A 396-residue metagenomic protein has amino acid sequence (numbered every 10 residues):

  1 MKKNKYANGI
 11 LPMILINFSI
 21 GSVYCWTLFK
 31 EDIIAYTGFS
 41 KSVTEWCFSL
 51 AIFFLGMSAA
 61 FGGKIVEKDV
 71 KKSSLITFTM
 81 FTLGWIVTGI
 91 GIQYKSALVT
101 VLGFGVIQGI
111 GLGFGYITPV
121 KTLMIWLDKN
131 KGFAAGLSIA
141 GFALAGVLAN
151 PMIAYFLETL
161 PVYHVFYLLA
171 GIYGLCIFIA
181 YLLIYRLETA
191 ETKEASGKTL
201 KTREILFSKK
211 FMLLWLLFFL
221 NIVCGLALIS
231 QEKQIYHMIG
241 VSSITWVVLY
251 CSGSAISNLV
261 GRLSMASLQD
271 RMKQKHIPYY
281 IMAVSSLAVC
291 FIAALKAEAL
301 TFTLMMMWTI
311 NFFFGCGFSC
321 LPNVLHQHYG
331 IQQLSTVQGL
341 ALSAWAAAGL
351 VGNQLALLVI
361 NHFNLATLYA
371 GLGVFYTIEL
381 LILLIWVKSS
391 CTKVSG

Functional and structural regions predicted by a protein language model:
W26-K30, K209-M265: Extracytoplasmic gate region of multi-pass secondary transporters
I33, G113-L127, A134, C316-Y329: Intracellular juxtamembrane helix-capping segments at the cytosolic ends of symmetry-related transmembrane helices
S58-V70, R262-K273, I360: Helix-to-loop junctions at the C-terminal end of transmembrane segments in multipass secondary transporters
M80-Y94, V284-A297: C-terminal ends and interior cores of transmembrane alpha-helices in multi-pass membrane transporters/permeases
A97-F114, T301-C316: Hydrophobic core of transmembrane alpha-helices in multi-pass small-molecule transporters, especially MFS/SLC-type
F142-E188: Helix-loop-helix hairpin linking two adjacent transmembrane segments in secondary transporters
G146, H328-F363: A late C-terminal transmembrane helix in Major Facilitator Superfamily
W246-C251, A255-S257, L263-S264, Q269-V324: C-terminal transmembrane helical hairpin of 12-TM major facilitator-type secondary transporters
